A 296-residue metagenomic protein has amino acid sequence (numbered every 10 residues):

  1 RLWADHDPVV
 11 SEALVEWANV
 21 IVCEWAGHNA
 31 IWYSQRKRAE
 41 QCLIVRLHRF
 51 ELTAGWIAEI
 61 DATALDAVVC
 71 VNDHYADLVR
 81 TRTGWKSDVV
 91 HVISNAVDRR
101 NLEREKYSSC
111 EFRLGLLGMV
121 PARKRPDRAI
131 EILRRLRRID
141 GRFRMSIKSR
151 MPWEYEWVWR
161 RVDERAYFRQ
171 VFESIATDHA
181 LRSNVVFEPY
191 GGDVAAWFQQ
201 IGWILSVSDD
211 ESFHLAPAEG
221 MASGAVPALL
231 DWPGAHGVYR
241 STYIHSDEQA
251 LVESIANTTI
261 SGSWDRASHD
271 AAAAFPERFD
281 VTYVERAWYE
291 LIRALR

Functional and structural regions predicted by a protein language model:
G55, A64-V90, V97-R99: A short, active-site helix/loop in glycosyltransferases that binds the activated sugar's phosphate group
G55-I57, S94-E111, A196: Acidic anion/phosphate-binding donor-loop and adjacent secondary structure in glycosyltransferase catalytic cores
Y107-K124, A129-R137, S146-K148: Conserved donor-binding/catalytic core segment of Leloir-type glycosyltransferases
W159-P189: Nucleotide-activated donor-binding/catalytic signature segment of Leloir-type glycosyltransferases, i.e., the conserved
D209: Aromatic "clamp/platform" in nucleotide-sugar-dependent glycosyltransferases that forms part of the donor/acceptor
A225-L229: Short hydrophobic beta-strand element within catalytic cores of glycosyltransferases and related nucleotide-activated
H236-T258: Change "using UDP/GDP/dTDP sugars" to "using nucleotide sugars
I260-R296: A charged, aromatic-enriched C-terminal amphipathic alpha-helix characteristic of glycosyltransferases across folds
